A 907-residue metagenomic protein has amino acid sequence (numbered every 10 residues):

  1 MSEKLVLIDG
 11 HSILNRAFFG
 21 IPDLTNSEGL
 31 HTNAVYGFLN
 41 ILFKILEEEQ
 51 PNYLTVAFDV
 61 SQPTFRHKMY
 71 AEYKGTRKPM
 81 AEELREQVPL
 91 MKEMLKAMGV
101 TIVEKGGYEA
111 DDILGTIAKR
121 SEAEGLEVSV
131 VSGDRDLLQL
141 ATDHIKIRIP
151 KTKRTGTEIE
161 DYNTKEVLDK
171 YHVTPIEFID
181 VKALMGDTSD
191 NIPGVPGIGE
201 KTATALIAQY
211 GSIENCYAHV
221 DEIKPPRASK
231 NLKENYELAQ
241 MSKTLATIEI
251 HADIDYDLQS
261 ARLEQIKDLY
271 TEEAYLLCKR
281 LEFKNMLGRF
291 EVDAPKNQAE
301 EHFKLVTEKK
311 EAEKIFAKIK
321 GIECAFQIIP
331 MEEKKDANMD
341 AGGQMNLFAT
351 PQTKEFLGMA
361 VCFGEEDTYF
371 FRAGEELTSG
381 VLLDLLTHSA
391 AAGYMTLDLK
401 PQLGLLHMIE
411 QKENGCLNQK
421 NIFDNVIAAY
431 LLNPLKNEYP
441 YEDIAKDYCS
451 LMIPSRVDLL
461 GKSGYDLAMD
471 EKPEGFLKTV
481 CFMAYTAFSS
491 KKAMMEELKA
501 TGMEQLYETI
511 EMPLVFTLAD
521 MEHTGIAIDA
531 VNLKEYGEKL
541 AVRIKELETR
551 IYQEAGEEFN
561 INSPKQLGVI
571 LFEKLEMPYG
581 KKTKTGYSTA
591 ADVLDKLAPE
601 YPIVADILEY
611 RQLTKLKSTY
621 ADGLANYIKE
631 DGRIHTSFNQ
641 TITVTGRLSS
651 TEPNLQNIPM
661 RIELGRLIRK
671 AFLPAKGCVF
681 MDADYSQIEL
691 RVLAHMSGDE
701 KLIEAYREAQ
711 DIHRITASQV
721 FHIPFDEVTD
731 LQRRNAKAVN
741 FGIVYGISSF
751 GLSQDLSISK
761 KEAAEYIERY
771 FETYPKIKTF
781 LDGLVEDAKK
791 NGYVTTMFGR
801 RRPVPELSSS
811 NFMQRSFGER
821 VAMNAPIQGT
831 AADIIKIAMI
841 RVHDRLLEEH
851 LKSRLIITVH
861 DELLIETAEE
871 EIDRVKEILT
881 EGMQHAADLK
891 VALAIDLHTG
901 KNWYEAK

Functional and structural regions predicted by a protein language model:
S2-E3, P22-N26, G75-I254: Extended two-metal-dependent nuclease catalytic cores across DNA- and RNA-processing enzymes
L5-V6, G10, R16-T55, A71-E72 (+4 more regions): Conserved RNase H-like, two-metal-ion catalytic cores of nucleic-acid enzymes
E72-E86, L140-V173, S229-N231, I422-Y485: Short alpha-helix plus adjacent loop in nuclease-associated cores
N235-A373, G464, M469-M660, L673 (+7 more regions): Conserved "right-hand" nucleotidyltransferase catalytic core of DNA-directed polymerases
A360-E365, D398, L432, Y439-K462 (+2 more regions): Function-dense linear segments that define catalytic or interfacial modules in macromolecule-processing proteins
L467, H523, A621, D631 (+6 more regions): Conserved catalytic core of nucleic-acid polymerases
L498-I510, L514, I834, A838-V859 (+1 more regions): Active-site palm subdomain of RNA-directed nucleic acid polymerases
V542-T549, Q553-A605, E772-R820, N824 (+2 more regions): C-terminal polymerase-core module
